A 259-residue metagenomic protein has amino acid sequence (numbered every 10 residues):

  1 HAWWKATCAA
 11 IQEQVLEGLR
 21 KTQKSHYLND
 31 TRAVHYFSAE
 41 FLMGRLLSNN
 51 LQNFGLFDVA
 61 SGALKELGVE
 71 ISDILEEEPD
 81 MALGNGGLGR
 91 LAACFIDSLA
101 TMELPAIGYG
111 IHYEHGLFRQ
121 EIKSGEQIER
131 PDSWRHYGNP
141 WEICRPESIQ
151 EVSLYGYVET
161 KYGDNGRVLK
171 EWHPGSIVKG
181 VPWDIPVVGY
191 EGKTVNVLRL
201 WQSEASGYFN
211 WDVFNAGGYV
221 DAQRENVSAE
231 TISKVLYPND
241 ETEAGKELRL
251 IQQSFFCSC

Functional and structural regions predicted by a protein language model:
H1-C259: A conserved ligand/cofactor-binding region detector
